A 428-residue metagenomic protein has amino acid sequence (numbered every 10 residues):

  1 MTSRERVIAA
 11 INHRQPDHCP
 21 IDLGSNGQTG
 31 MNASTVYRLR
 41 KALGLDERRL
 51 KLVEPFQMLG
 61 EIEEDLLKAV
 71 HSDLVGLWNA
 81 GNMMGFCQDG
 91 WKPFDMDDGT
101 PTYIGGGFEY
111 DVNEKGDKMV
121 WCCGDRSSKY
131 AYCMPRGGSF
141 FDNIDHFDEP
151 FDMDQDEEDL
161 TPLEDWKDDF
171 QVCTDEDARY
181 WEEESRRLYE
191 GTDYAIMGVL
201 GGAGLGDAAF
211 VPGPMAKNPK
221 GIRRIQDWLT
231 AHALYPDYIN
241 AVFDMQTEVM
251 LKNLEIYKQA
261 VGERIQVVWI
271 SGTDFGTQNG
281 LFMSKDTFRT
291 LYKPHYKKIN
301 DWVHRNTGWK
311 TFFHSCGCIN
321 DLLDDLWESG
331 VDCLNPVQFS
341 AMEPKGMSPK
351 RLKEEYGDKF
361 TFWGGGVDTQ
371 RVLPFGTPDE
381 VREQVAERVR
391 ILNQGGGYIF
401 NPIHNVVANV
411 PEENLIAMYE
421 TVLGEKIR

Functional and structural regions predicted by a protein language model:
M1-K41, L45-V53, I62, G138-R428: Active-site loop segments of alpha/beta catalytic cores
I21-G27, K41, Q57, D73 (+10 more regions): Generic detector of intrinsically disordered, low-complexity, polar/charged segments
Q28-M31, G85-F86, R126-Y132, L205-G206: Short, surface-exposed beta-strand/loop "edge" segments at domain boundaries and coil↔beta transitions
V36, R40-G85, K92: Segments that shape or occlude catalytic/ligand-binding pockets
D65-A69, P101-T102, D111, R187-G191: Short, charge-rich binding segments
D89-N143, P162, D168-D169: Non-catalytic, alpha-helical, charged scaffold/linker segments that couple or flank catalytic or architectural cores
